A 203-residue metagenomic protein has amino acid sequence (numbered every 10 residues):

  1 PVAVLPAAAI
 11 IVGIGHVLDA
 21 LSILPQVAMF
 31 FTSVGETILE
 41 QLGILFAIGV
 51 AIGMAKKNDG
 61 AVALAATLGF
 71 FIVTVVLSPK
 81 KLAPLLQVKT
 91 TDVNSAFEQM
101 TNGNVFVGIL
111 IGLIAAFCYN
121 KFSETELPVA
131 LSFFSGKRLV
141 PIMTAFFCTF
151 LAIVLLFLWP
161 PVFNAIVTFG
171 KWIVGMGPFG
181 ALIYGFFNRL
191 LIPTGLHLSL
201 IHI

Functional and structural regions predicted by a protein language model:
P1-E126: Early transmembrane hairpin of solute transport permeases
A3-A7, G43, A47, V140-F147 (+2 more regions): Hydrophobic alpha-helical transmembrane segments of multipass membrane transporters and ion channels, focusing on
G53-A55, R189-H197: Transmembrane alpha-helix interface/packing and boundary motifs in multi-pass membrane proteins, characterized by
T67-F71, R138, T149-F150, G185-L190: Transmembrane helix-bundle signature of multi-pass membrane transporters/permeases
T74-P84, I142-M143, M176-I183: Juxtamembrane membrane-interface segments at transmembrane alpha-helix termini
T90-N102, A115, Y119-C148, L156 (+1 more regions): Membrane-interface helix-loop-helix junctions at boundaries between adjacent transmembrane segments
H202-I203: Conserved small/polar residues in nucleotide/adenosyl-binding loops
